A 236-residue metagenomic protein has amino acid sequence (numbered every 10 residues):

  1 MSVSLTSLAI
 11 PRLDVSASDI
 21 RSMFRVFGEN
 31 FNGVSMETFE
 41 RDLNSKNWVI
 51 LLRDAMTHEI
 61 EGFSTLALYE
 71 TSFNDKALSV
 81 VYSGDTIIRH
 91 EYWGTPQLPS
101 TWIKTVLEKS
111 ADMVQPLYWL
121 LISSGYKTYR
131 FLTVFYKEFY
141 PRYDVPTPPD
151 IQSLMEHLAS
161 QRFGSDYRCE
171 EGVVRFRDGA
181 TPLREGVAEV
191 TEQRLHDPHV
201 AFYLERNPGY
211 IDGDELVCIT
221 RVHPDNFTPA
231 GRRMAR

Functional and structural regions predicted by a protein language model:
M1-S18, F24-N30, M36-R53, I60-E61 (+2 more regions): Terminal substrate-recognition subdomain of acyl/acetyltransferases
H58-F63, K76, V81: Glycine-rich phosphate/pyrophosphate-binding loop shared by adenosine-nucleotide-utilizing enzymes
S83-G94: A short, internal acetyl-CoA/4′-phosphopantetheine-binding micro-motif in the GNAT/acyltransferase core
W93-E108: Conserved acetyl-CoA-binding loop-helix of GNAT-fold acetyltransferases
